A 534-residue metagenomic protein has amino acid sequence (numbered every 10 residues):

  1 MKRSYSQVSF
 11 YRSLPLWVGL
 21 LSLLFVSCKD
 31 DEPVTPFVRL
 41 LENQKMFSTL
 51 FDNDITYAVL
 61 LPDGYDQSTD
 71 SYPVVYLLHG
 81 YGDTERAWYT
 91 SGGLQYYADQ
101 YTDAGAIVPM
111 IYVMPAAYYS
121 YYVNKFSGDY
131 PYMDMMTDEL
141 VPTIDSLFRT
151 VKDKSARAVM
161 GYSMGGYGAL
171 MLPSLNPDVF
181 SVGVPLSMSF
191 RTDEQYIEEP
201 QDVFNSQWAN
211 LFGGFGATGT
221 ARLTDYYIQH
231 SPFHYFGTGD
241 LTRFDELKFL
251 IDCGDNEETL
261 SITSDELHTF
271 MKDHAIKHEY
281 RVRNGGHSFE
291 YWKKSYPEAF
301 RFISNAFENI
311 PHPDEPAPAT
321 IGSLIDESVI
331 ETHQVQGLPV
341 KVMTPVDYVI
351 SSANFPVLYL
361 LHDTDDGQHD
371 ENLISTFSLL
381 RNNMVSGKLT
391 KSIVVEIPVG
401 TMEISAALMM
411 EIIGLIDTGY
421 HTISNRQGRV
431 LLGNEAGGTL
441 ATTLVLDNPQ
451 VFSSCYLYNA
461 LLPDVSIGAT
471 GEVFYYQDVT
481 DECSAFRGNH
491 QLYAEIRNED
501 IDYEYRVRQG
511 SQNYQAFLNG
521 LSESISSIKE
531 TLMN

Functional and structural regions predicted by a protein language model:
M1-K2, D63: Short regulatory "switch" loops immediately downstream of catalytic or recognition motifs within protein catalytic
K2-L16: Bacterial N-terminal signal peptides that target proteins for export
G19-L20: Hydrophobic helical h-region of N-terminal Sec-dependent signal peptides in bacterial secretory/periplasmic proteins
L24-S27: C-terminal motif of bacterial Sec signal peptides marking the signal peptidase cleavage site
K29-N534: Non-catalytic cap/lid and distal C-terminal segments of serine-dependent acyl enzymes
